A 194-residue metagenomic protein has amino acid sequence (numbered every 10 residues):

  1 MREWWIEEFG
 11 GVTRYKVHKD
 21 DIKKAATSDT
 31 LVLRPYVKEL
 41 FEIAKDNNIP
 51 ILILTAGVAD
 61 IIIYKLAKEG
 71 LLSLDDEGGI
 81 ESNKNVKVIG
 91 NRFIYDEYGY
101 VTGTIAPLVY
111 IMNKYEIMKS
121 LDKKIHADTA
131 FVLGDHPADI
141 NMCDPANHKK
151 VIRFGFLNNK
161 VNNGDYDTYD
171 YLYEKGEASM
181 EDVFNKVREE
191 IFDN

Functional and structural regions predicted by a protein language model:
M1-D46, P50: A metal-dependent, Asp-based hydrolase signature
V37-K68, I80-R92, C143: Substrate-recognition element of Asp-dependent hydrolases with the DxDx(T/V) motif
T55-V58, T129-G176: Acidic, Mg2+-coordinating phosphoryl-transfer loop and its flanking beta/alpha structural elements, shared across
I61-I63, D96, K160-D165, M180-V183: Short, charged/polar "capping" segments at the starts of alpha-helices and the immediately preceding loops
E69-G70, D75-G78, S82, A138: A two-mode feature
E77-M112: Histidine/lysine/aspartate-rich catalytic loop segments that bind and position anionic ligands
Y110-M142: Conserved Lys-Pro-Asp/Glu-containing loop-to-beta segment of HAD-superfamily phosphomonoesterases, centered on
D170-N194: C-terminal functional extensions of proteins
